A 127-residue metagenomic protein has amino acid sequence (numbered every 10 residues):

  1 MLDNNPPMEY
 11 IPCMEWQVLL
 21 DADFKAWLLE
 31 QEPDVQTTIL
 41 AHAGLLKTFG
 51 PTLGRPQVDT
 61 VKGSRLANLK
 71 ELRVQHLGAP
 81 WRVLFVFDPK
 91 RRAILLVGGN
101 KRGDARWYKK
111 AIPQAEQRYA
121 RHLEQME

Functional and structural regions predicted by a protein language model:
M1-P80, P89-R92, N100-E127: Basic, Lys/Arg-enriched alpha-helical interface segments
L96: Conserved catalytic cores of phosphodiester-cleaving nucleases, focusing on short active-site segments
